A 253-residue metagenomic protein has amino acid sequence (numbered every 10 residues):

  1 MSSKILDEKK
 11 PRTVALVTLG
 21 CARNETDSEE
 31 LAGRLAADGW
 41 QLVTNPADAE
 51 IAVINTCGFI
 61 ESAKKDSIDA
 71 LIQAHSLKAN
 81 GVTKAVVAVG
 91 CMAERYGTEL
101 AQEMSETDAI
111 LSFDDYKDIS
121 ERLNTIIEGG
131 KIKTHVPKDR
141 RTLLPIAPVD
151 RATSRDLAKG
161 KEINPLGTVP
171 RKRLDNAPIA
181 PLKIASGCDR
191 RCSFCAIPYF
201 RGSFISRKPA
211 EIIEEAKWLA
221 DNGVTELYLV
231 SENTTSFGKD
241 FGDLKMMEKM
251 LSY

Functional and structural regions predicted by a protein language model:
M1-F237: Proteins enriched for Cys/Gly/acidic motifs involved in redox and nucleic-acid/cofactor modification
G238-L244: Short glycine/threonine-rich loop-to-helix capping motif typified by GTGT followed within a few residues by an Asp-Pro
L244-Y253: Alpha-helix-loop-beta-strand connector modules within alpha/beta enzyme cores
